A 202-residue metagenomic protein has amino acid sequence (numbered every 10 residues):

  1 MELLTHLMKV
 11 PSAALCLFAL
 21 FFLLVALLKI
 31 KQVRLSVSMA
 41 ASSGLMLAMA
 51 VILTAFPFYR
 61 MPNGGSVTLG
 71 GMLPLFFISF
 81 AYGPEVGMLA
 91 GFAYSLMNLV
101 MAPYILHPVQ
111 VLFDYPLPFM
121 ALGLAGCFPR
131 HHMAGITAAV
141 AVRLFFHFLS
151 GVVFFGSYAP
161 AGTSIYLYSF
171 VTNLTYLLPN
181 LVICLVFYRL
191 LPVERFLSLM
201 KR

Functional and structural regions predicted by a protein language model:
E2, K9-F77: Hydrophobic transmembrane alpha-helices
C16-V33, A41-L47, I52, Q110-V152: Short helix-perturbing small/polar motifs within transmembrane alpha-helices
V51, A55, L99-P103, F148 (+4 more regions): Membrane-embedded alpha-helical segments of multi-pass transporters/permeases
L53-V67, F92-G126, F155-P160: Interfacial aromatic-anchored transmembrane helix boundaries in multi-pass membrane proteins
M61, G87-G91, H107, H132-A139 (+1 more regions): Alpha-helical transmembrane segments and their helix-entry boundary regions
G70-G87, A121-A125: Generic transmembrane alpha-helix motif of multi-pass integral membrane proteins
I165-I183: Individual transmembrane alpha-helices with interfacial aromatic-anchor signatures
V193-R202: Short, charged juxtamembrane terminal tails flanking transmembrane helices
